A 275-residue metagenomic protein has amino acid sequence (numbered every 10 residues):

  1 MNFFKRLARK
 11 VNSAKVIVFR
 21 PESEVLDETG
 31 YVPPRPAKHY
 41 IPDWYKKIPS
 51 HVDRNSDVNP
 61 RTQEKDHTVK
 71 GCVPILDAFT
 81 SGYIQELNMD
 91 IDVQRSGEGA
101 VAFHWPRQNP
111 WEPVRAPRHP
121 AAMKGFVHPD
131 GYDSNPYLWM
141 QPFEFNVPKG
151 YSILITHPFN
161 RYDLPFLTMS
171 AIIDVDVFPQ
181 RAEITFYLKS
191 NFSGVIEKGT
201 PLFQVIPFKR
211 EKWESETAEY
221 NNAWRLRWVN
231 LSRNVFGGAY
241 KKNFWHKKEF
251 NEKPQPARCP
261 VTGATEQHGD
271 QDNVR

Functional and structural regions predicted by a protein language model:
M1-R181, T185-R275: Non-catalytic terminal segments and appended small domains
